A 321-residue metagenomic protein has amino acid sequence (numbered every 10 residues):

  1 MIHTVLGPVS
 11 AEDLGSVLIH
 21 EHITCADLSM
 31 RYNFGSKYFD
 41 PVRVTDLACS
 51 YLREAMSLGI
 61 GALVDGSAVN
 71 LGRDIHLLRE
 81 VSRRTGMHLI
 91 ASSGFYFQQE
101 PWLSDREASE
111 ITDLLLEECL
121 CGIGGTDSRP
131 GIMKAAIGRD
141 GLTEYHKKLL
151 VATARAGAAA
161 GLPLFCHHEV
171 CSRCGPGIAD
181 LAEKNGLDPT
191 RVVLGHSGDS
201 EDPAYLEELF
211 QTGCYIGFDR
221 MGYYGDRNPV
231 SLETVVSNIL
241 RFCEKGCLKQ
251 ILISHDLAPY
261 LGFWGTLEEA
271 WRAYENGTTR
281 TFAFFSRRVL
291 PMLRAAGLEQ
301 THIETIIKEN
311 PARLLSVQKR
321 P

Functional and structural regions predicted by a protein language model:
M1-G7, G277-P321: Mid-to-C-terminal alpha-helical segments outside catalytic/metal-binding sites
G15-A26, Y32-H88, S109-R129: Alpha-helical scaffold segments that flank or form the walls of functional sites
H20, L63, G157, I216 (+3 more regions): Divalent metal-coordination and catalytic microenvironments
E21-T45, S93-T112, G124-R129, L257-L290: Active-site gating loops and adjacent loop-to-helix segments of metal-dependent hydrolytic enzymes
D27-R31, I75, C174-D180, D202-F210 (+4 more regions): Histidine/acidic-residue-rich catalytic or RNA/ligand-binding cores of hydrolases and nuclease-related proteins
G66, F165, R220, L248-W271 (+1 more regions): Short acidic/histidine-rich active-site segments
E80-R83, H88-P163, Y215, D219-N228: Active-site gating/metal-coordination segments in enzymes
A158-E244, Q250-I251: Catalytic pocket-lining loop regions of alpha/beta-barrel enzymes, especially the amidohydrolase/enolase/GH5 lineages
